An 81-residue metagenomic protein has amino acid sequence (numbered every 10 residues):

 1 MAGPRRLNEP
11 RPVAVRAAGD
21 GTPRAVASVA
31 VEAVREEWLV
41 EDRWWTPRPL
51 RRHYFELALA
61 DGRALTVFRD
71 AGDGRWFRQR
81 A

Functional and structural regions predicted by a protein language model:
M1-A81: Non-catalytic peripheral regions of nucleotide-handling enzymes
